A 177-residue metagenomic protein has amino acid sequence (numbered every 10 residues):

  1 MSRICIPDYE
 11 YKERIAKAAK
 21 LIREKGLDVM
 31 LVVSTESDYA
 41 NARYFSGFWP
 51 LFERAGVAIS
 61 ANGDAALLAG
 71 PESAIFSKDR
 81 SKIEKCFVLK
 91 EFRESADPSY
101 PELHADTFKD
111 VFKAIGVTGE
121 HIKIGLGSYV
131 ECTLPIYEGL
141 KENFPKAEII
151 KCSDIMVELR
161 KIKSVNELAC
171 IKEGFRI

Functional and structural regions predicted by a protein language model:
M1-I177: A composition/biophysics-driven feature that prefers long, compositionally simple stretches
